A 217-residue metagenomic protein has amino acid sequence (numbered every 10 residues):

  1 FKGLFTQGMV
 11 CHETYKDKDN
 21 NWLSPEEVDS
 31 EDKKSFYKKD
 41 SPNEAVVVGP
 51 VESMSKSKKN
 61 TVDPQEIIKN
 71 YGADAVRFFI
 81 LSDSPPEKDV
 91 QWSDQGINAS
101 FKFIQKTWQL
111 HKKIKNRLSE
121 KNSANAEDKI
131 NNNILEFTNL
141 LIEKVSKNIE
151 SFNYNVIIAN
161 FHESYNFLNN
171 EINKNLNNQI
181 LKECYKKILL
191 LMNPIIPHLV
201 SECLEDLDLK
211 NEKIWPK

Functional and structural regions predicted by a protein language model:
F1, E66-K217: Helix-rich, typically C-terminal accessory recognition domains appended to large enzymatic cores
F1-Q7, H12, K16-L23: Carboxylate/His-rich catalytic cores and anion/metal-binding grooves
F5-G8, K58, I80-D83: Active-site proximal loops enriched in glycine and acidic residues that flank catalytic Cys/His/Asp and coordinate
K16-A73, E87-N98, K217: Conserved phosphate-binding loops in nucleotide/dinucleotide-binding enzymes
